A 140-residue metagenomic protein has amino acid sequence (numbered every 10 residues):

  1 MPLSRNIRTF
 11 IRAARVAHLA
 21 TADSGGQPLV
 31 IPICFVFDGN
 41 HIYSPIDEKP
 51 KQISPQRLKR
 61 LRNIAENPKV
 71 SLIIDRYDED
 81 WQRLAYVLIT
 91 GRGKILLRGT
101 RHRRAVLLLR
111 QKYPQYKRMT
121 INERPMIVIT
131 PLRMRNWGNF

Functional and structural regions predicted by a protein language model:
M1-F37: An N-terminal domain-cap segment
M1-P2, P55, Y77, W81-F140: Charged, gly/pro-rich active-site loop segments
I7, Q56-N63, H102-A105: Amphipathic alpha-helical interface surfaces
A13-A17, I31, D38-N40, E66-V70 (+2 more regions): A generic structural signal for short beta-strands and their flanking turns/coil linkers
T21-S24, D75-E79: Short, solvent-exposed loop/turn elements at beta->coil junctions and helix N-caps that rim active or binding pockets
L29-V30, S44, I95: A sequence-level detector of short linear motifs
V36-Y77: A short mixed-secondary-structure module that forms the rim of ligand-binding clefts
